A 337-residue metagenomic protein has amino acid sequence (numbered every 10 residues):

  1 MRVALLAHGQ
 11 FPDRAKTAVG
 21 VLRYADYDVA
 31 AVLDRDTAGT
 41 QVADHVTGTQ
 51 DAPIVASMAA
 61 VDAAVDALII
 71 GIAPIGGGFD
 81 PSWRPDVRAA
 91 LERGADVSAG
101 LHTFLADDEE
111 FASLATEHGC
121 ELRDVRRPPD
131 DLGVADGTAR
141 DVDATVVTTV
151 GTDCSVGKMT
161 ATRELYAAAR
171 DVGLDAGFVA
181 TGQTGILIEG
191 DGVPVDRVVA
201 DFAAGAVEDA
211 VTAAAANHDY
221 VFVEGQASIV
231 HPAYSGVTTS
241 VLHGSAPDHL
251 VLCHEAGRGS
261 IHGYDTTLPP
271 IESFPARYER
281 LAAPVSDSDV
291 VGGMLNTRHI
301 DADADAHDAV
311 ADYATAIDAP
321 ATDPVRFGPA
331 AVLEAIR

Functional and structural regions predicted by a protein language model:
M1-V3: Extreme N-terminal starter segment of soluble prokaryotic enzymes
H8-G9, A15-Y24, D34-V46, V55-S57 (+6 more regions): ATP-dependent carboxylate-amine ligase catalytic core
D44-A63, P74, G78-W83: Glycine-rich, highly charged phosphate/nucleotide-binding loops
D51-A60, L122-R126, A321-F327: Short acidic-hydrophobic, aromatic-tinged amphipathic segments that line or gate anion-handling sites
G76-G77, D86-R88, E92-V146: Extreme N-terminal, non-catalytic leader segments that precede Walker-type/kinase nucleotide-binding cores
S98-T103, T148-V156, V193-V198: Flexible, glycine/proline-enriched loop segments at strand-loop-helix junctions that form or flank small-ligand binding
T103-L105, E109, V125, P129 (+4 more regions): Conserved catalytic-core segment of NTP-binding enzymes
D131-A176: Walker A (P-loop) phosphate-binding motif
